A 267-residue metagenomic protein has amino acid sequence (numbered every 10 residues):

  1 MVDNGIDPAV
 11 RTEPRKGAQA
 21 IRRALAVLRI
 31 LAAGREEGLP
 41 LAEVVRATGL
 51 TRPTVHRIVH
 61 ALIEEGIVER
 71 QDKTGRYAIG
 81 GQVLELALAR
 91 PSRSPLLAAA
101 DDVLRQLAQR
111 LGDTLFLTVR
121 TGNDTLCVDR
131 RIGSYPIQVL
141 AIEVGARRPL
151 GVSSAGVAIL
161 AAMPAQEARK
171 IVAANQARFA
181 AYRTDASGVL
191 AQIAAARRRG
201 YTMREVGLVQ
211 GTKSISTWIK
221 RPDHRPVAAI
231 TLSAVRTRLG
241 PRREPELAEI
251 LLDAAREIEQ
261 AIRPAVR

Functional and structural regions predicted by a protein language model:
V2-R93, L97, R256, Q260-P264: N-terminal helix-turn-helix
D3-D7, P136-Q210: Short, solvent-exposed recognition segments
I30, A99-R110, F116, A195 (+2 more regions): Amphipathic alpha-helical regulatory segments at dimerization interfaces that relay allosteric signals between sensory
V68-R70, L117-T118, I219: A structural signal for short hydrophobic beta-strand segments in well-ordered beta-sheet cores
K73-A174: Amphipathic alpha-helical effector-binding/dimerization core of metabolite-sensing transcriptional regulators
L160, E167-K170, A255-R267: Cysteine/selenocysteine-centered motifs that mediate thiol-based redox chemistry or coordinate metal-sulfur cofactors
Y182-A255: Extended hydrophobic
